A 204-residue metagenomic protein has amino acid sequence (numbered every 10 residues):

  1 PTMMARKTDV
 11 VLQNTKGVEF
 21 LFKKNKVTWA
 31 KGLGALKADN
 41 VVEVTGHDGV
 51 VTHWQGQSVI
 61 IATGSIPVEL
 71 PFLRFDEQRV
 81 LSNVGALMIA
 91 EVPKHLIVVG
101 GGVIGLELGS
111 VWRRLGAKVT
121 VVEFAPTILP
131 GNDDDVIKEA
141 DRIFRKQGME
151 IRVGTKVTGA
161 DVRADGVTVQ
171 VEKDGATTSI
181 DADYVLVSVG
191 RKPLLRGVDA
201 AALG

Functional and structural regions predicted by a protein language model:
P1-R6: Glycine-rich active-site loop/strand segments that organize a redox cofactor
K7-V10, N14, V136: Hydrophobic/aromatic residues within well-ordered alpha-helical segments
T15-W29, V50-H53, Q57, T63-P67 (+1 more regions): Helical element adjacent to the flavin cofactor pocket in flavoenzyme catalytic cores
T28, H53, M88-E91, S179: Short, flexible hinge/linker loops that cap or flank conserved catalytic cores
T28-K31, A35-T45, L115-G204: A Rossmann-like FAD-binding core segment of flavoenzymes
A38-E69, L81, M88: Glycine-rich active-site/cofactor-binding loop and its immediate structural neighborhood
Q57, K94, D183: Conserved acidic residues
T63-A117, V122, Q147, A201-G204: Glycine-rich dinucleotide-binding loop and its adjacent helix/turn
